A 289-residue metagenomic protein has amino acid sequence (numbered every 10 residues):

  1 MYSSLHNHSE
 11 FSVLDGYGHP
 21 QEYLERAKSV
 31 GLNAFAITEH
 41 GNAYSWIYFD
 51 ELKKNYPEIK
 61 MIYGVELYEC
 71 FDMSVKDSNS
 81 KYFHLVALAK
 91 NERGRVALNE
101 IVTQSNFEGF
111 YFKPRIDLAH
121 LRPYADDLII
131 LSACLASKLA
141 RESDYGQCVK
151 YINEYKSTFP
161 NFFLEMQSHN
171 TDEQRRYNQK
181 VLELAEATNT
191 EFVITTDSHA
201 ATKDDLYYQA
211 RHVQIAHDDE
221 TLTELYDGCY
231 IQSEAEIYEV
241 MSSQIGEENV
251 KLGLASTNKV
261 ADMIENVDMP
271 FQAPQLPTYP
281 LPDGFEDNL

Functional and structural regions predicted by a protein language model:
M1-L289: Phosphodiester-processing cores and adjacent nucleic acid-binding clamps
